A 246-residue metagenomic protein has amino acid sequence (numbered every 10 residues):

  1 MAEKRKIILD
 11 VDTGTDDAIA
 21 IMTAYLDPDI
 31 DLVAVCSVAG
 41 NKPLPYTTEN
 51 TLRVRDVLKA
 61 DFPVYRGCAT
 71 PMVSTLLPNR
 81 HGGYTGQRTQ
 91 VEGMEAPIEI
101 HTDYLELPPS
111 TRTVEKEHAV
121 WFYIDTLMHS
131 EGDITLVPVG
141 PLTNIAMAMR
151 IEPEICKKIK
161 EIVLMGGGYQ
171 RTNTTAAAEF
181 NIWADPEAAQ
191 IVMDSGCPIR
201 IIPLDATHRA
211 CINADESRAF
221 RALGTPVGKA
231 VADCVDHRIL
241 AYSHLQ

Functional and structural regions predicted by a protein language model:
M1-Q246: N-terminal acidic, glycine/proline-rich low-complexity segments
